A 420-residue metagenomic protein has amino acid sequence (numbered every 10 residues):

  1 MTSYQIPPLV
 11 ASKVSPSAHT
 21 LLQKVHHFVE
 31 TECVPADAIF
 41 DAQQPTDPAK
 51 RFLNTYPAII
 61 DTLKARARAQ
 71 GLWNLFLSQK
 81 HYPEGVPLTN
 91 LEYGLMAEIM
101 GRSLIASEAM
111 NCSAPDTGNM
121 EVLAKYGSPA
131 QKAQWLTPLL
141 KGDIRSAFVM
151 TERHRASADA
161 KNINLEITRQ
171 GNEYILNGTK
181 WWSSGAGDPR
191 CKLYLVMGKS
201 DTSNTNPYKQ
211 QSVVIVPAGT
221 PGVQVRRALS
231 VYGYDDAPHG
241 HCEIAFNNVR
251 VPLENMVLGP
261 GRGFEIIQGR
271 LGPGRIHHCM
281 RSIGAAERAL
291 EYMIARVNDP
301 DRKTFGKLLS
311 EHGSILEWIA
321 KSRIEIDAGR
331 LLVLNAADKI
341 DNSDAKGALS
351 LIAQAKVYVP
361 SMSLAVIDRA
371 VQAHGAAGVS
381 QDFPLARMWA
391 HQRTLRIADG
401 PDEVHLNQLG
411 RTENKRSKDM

Functional and structural regions predicted by a protein language model:
M1-L104, S113, Y126-Q131, P138-D143 (+4 more regions): Alpha-helical interface subdomain recognition
E84, S157, Q224-V225, N255-P260: Cytochrome P450 core scaffold surrounding the K-helix E-X-X-R motif and the conserved "meander" helix-loop region
M110-A130, D159: N-terminal glycine-rich flavin-associated loop
G142-T151, V196: A short, Trp-centered hydrophobic/proline-enriched beta-strand micro-motif
H154-A158, G185-P189, N204-T205, Y232-G240: Short Gly/Pro-enriched turn/cap motifs at secondary-structure boundaries
N162, G219-R250: Flexible, small-/acidic-enriched active-site or ligand-binding loops
N172-E173, N177-R226: A short core secondary-structure module
N248-E265: Long, acidic (Asp/Glu-rich), low-complexity accessory segments flanking structured domains
